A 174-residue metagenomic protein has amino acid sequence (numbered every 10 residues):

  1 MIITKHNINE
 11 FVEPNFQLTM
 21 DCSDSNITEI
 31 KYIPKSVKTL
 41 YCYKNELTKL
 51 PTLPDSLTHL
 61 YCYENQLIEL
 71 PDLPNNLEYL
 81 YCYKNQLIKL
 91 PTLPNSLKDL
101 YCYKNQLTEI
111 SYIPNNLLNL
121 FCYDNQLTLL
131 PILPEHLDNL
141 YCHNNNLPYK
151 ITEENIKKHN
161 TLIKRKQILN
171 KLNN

Functional and structural regions predicted by a protein language model:
M1-I33, N146-N174: N-terminal capping/linker segments that flank leucine-rich repeat
N7-E13, I30-Y32, L50-P51, L60 (+5 more regions): Leucine-rich repeat
P14-Q17, K35-K38, L53-T58, L73-E78 (+3 more regions): Leucine-rich repeat
L18-M20, L40-C42, L60-C62, L80-C82 (+3 more regions): Conserved hydrophobic beta-strand positions in leucine-rich repeat
I30-I33, L50-L53, L70-L73, L90-L93 (+3 more regions): Canonical leucine-rich repeat
S36-E46: Long, compositionally biased low-complexity repeat segments characteristic of intrinsically disordered regions
Y101-P148: Ankyrin-repeat and related helical/solenoid repeat scaffolds used for protein-protein interactions
